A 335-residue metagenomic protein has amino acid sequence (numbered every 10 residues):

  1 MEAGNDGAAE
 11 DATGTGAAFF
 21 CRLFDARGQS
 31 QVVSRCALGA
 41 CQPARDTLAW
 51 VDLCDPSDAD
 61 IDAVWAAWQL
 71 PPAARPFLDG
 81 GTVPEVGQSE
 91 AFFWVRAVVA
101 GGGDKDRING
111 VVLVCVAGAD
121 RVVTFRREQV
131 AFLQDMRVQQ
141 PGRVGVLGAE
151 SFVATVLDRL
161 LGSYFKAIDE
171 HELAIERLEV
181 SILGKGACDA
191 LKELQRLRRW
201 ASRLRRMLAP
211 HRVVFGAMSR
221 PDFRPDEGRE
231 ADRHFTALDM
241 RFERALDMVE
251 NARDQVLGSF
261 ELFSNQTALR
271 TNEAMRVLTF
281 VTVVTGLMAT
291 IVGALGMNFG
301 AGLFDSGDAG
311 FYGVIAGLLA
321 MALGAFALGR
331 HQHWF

Functional and structural regions predicted by a protein language model:
M1-R220, D226-G228, A237, R241-N251 (+2 more regions): Peripheral, non-transmembrane regulatory/ligand-interaction domains of membrane transport proteins
Q69, M240-F335: Hydrophobic alpha-helical transmembrane segments and their immediately adjacent juxtamembrane loops
